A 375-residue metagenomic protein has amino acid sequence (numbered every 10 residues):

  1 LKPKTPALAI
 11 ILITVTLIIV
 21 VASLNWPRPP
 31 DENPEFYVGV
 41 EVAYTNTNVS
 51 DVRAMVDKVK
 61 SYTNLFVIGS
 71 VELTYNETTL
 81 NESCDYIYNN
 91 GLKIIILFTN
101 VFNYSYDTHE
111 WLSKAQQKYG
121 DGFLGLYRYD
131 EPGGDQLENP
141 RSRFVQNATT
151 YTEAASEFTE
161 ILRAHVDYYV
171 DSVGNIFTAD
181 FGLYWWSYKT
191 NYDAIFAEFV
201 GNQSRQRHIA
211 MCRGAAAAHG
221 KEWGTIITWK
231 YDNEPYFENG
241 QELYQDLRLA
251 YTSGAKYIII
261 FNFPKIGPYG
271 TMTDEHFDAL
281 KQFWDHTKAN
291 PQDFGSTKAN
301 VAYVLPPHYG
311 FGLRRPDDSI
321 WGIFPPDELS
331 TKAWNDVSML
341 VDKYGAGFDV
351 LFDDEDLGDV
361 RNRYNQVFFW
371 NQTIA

Functional and structural regions predicted by a protein language model:
L1-T16, V20-N25: N-terminal Sec-pathway targeting helices
T5, S23-A375: Glycan-processing catalytic domains of CAZymes
